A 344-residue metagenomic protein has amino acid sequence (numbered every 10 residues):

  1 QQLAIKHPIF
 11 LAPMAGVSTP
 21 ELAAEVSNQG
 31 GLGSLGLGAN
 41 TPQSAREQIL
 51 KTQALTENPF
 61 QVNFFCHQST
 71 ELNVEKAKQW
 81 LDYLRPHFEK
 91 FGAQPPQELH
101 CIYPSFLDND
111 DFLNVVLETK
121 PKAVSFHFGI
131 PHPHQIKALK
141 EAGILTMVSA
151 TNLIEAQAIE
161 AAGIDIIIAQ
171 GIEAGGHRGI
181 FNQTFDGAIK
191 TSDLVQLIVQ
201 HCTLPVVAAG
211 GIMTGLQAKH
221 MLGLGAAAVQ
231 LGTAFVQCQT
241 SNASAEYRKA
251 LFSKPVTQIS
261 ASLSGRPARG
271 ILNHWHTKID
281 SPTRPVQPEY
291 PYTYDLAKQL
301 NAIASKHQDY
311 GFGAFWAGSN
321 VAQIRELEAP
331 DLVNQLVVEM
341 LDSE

Functional and structural regions predicted by a protein language model:
Q1-H201: Active-site entrance/lid segments in N-terminal catalytic domains of soluble metabolic enzymes
H177-V207, I212-E344: Conserved active-site-proximal phosphate/metal-binding subdomains
